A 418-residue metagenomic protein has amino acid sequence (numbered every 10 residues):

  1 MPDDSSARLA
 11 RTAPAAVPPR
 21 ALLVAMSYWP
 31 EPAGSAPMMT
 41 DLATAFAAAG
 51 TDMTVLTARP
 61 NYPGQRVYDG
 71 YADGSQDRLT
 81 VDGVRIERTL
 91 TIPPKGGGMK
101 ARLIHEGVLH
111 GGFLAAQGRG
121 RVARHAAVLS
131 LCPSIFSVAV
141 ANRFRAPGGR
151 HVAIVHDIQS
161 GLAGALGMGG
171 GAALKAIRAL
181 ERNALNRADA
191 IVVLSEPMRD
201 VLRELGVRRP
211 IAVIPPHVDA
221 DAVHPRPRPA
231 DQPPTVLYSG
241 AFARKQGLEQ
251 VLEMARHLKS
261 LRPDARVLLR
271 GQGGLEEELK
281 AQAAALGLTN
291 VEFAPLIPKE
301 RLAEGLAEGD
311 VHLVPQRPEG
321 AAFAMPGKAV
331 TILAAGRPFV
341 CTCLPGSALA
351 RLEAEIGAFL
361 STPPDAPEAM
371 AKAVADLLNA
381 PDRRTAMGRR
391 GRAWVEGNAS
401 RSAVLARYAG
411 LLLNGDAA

Functional and structural regions predicted by a protein language model:
M1-S75, L79, L258: N-terminal subdomain of nucleotide-sugar transferases
R59, P197, I214-H217: Carbohydrate-associated surface elements
R124, F136-A139, R143-P147, A172-I191: Membrane-proximal helix-turn-helix segments that form the acceptor-binding/catalytic region of lipid-linked
G149-V152, S160-N183, A220: Nucleotide-sugar donor phosphate/pyrophosphate-binding loop at the beta->alpha transition of glycosyltransferases
R203, H217-P233, G247: Acidic anion/phosphate-binding donor-loop and adjacent secondary structure in glycosyltransferase catalytic cores
P229-A255, L268: Conserved donor-binding/catalytic core segment of Leloir-type glycosyltransferases
P233, E276-A303: Nucleotide-activated donor-binding/catalytic signature segment of Leloir-type glycosyltransferases, i.e., the conserved
Q246, P298-E304, H312-L333, P338-R351: Nucleotide-sugar-dependent
